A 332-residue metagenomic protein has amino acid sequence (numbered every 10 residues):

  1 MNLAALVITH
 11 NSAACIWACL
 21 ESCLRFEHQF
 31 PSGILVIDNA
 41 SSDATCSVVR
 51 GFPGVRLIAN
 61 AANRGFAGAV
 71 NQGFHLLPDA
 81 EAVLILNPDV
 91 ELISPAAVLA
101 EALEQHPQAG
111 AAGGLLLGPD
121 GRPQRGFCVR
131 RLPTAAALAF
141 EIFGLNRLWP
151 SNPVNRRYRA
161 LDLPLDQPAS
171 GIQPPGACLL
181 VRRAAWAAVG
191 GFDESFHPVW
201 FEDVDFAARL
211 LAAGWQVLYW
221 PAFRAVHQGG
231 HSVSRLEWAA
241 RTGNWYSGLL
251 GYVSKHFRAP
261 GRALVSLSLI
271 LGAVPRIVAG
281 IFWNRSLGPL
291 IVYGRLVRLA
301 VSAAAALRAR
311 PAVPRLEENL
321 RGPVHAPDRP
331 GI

Functional and structural regions predicted by a protein language model:
S12-R25: Short, well-formed alpha-helical segments that are part of the catalytic scaffolds of diverse glycosyltransferases
S22, D38-C46, A62: A conserved acidic beta->alpha catalytic loop
A59-P78, S94, V98: Glycine-rich, basic loop-to-helix element that forms the pyrophosphate-binding segment of sugar-nucleotide handling
A80-E91: Short beta-strand-to-loop acidic/aromatic patch adjacent to the donor-nucleotide binding site
I93-F127: Conserved donor NDP-sugar-binding/catalytic core segment of glycosyltransferases
R131-G171: Short, flexible, basic/aromatic active-site loop/helix in glycosyltransferases
P164-Q167, I172-G190, S195-R224: A short, conserved alpha-helix in the catalytic core of glycosyltransferases
F201, D205-A208, A212-G288, I332: Active-site-adjacent helix/loop segment of glycosyltransferases that harbors family-specific signature motifs
